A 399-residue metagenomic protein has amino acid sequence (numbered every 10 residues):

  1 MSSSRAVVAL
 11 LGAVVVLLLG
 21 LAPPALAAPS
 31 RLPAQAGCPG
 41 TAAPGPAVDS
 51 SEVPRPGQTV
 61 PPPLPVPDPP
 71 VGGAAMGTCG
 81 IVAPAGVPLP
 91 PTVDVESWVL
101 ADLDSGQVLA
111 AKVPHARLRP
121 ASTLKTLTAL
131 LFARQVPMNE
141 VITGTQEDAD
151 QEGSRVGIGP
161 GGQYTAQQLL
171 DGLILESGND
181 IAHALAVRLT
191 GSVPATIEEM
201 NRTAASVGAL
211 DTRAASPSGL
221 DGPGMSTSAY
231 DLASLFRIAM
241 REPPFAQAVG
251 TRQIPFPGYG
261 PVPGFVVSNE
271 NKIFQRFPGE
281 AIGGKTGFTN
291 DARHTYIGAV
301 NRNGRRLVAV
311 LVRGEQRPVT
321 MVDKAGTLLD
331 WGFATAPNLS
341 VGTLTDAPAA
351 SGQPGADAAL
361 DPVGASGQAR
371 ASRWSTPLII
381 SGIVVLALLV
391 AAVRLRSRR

Functional and structural regions predicted by a protein language model:
M1-P29, T376-R396: Secretory targeting and sorting signals
S2-V8, A27-Y230, S234-P243: Active-site-adjacent loops and short helices of periplasmic peptidoglycan-processing enzymes
L11, G20-L26, A184, P354-D357 (+1 more regions): N-terminal cationic amphipathic segment used for targeting or macromolecule association
L18, L89-P91, V300: Sterically constrained small-residue positions within well-ordered secondary structures of folded domains
L210, P217, D221-D231, F236-R399: Domain-terminus/edge residues, biased toward the C-terminal soluble/receptor-binding domains of extracytoplasmic
